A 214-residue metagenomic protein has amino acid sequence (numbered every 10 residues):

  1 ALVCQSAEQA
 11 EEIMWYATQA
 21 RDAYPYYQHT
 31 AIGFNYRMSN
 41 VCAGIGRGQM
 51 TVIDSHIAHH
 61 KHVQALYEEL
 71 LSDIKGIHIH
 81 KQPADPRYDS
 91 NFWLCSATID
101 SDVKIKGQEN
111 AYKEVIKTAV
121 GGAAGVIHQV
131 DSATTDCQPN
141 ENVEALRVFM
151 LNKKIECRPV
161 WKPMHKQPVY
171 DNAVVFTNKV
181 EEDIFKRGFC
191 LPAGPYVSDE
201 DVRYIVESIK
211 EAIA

Functional and structural regions predicted by a protein language model:
A1-L2: Glycine-rich phosphate-binding loop of ATP-grasp-fold ATP-dependent ligases
Q5-A214: PLP-dependent aminotransferase class I/II
